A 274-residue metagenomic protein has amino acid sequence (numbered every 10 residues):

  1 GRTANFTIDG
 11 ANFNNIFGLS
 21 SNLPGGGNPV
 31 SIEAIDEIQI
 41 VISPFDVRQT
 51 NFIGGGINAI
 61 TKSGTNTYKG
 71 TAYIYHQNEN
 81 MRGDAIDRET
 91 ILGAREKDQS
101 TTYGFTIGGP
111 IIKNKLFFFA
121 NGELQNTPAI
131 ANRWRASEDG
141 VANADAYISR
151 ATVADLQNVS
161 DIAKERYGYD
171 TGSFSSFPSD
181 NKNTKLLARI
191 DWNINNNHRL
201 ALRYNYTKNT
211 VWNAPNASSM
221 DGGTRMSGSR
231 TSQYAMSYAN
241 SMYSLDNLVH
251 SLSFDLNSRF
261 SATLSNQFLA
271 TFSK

Functional and structural regions predicted by a protein language model:
G1-G56, K62-L248, A262-L264, K274: Acidic, glycine-rich flexible loop segments
L256: Short His/Asp/Glu-rich catalytic/ion-coordination signatures at enzyme active sites or charged loops
R259: Calcium-coordinating acidic loop motifs
T271: Extracellular polysaccharide-recognition and catalytic grooves
